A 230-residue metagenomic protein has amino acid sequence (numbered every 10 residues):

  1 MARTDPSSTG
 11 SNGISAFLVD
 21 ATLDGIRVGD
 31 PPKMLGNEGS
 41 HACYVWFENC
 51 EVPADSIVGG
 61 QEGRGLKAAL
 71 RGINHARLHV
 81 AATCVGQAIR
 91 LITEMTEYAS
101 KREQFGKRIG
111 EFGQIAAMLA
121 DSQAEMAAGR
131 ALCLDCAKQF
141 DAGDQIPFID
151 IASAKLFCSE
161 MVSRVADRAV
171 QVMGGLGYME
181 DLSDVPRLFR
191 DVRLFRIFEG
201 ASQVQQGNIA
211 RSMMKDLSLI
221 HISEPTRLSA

Functional and structural regions predicted by a protein language model:
M1, A16-L18, A42-N49, L194: Conserved hydrophobic/aromatic beta-strand scaffold that supports enzyme active sites
M1-V28: A short core secondary-structure module
S7-S11, L35-G39, Q61-E62: Solvent-exposed alpha-helices and their adjacent loops that cap or buttress functional pockets in soluble metabolic
S11-G13, V28-D30, P53-Q61: Short, charged, solvent-exposed linker or helix-capping segments at domain edges/interfaces that act as flexible hinges
N12, S40-A42, R190: Short, solvent-exposed loop/turn segments at the edges of secondary structure
T22-E51: Flexible, small-/acidic-enriched active-site or ligand-binding loops
Y44-W46, G60, R64, R71-L219 (+1 more regions): Alpha-helical interface subdomain recognition
I222-A230: A short, hydrophobic C-terminal helix/tail in secreted or cell-surface proteins
